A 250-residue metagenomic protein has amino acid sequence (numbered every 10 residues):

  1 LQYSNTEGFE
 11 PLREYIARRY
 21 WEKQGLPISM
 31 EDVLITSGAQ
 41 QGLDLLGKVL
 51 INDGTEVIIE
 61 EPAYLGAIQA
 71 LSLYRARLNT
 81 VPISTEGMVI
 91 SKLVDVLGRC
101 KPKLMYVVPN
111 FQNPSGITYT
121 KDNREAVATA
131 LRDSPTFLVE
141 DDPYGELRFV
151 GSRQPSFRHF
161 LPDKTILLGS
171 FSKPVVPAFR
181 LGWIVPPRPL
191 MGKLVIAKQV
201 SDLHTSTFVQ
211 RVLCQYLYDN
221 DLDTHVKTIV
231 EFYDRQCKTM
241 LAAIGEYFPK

Functional and structural regions predicted by a protein language model:
Q2-P135, G145-I166, Y233: Conserved core of the PLP fold type I
L12-R13, R124, M191, V209-Q210 (+1 more regions): A general structural signal for well-ordered alpha-helical segments in protein cores
A17-W21, V195, C214, G245: Amphipathic, well-packed alpha-helical segments that form the structural scaffold of globular domains
Y20, G38-Q41, D221-H225, R235-A242: A short, Lys/Arg-enriched amphipathic alpha-helix from helix-turn-helix/homeodomain DNA-binding modules
L138: Carbohydrate-binding surfaces in secreted/extracellular proteins
I166-E231: Conserved core segment of the aminotransferase class I/II
C214, V226-K250: Conserved PLP-dependent catalytic core of the aminotransferase class-I/II
